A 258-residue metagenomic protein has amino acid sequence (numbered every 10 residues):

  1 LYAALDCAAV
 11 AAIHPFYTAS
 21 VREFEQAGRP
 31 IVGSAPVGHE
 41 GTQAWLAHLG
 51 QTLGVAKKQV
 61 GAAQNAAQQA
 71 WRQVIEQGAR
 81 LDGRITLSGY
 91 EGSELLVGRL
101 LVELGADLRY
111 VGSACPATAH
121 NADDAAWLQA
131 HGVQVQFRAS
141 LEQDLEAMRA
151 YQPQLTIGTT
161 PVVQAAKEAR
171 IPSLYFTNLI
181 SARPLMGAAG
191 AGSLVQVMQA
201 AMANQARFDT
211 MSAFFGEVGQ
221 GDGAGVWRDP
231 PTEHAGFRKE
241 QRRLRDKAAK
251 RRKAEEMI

Functional and structural regions predicted by a protein language model:
L1-I258: An N-terminal assembly and electron-transfer interface module characteristic of large anaerobic redox and radical
